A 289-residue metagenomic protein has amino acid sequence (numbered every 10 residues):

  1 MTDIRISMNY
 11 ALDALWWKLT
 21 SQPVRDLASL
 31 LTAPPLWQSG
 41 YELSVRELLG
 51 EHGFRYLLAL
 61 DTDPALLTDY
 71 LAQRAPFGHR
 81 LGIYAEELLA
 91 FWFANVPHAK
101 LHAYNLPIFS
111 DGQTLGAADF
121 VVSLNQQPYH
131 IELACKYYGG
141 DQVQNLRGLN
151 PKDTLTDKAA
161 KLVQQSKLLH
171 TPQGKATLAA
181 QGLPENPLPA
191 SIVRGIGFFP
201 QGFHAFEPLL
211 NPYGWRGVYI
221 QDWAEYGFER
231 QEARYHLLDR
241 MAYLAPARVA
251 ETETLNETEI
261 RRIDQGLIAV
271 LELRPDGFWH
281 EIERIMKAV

Functional and structural regions predicted by a protein language model:
M1-V289: Intrinsically disordered, low-complexity Ser/Thr/Pro/Gly-rich regulatory segments
